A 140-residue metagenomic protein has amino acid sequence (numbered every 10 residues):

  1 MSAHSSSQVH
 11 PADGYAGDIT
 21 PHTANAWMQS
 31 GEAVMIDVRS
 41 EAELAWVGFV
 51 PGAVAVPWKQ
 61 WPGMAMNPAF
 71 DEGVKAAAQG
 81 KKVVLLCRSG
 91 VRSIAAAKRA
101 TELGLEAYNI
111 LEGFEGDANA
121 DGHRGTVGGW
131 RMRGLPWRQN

Functional and structural regions predicted by a protein language model:
M1-A33, E41-K82, S93-N140: Rhodanese-like catalytic fold shared by cysteine-dependent sulfurtransferases and DSP/PTP-type phosphatases
D37, G90: Conserved G/P- and acidic residue-centered "switch" motifs that form tight phosphate/ATP-binding loops in soluble
L85-L86: Short, surface-exposed ligand- or partner-binding patches at beta-edge/loop junctions that are enriched in aromatics
